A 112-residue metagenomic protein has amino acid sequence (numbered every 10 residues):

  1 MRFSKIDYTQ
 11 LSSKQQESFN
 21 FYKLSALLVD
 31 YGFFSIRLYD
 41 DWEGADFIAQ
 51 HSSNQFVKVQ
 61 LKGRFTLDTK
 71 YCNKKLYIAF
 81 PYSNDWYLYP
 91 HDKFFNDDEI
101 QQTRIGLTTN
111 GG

Functional and structural regions predicted by a protein language model:
M1-E43, I48-G112: Mixed-charge (Asp/Glu-Lys/Arg
